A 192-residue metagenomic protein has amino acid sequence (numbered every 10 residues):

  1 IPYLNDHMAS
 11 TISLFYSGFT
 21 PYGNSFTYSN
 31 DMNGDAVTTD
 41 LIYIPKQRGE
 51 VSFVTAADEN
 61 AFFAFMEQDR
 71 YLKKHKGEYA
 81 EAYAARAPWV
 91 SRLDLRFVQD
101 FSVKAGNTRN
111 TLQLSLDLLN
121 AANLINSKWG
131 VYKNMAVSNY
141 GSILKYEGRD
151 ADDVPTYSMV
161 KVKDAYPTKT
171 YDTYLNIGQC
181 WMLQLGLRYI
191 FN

Functional and structural regions predicted by a protein language model:
I1-N192: Short, solvent-exposed micro-motifs at the edges of structured domains
